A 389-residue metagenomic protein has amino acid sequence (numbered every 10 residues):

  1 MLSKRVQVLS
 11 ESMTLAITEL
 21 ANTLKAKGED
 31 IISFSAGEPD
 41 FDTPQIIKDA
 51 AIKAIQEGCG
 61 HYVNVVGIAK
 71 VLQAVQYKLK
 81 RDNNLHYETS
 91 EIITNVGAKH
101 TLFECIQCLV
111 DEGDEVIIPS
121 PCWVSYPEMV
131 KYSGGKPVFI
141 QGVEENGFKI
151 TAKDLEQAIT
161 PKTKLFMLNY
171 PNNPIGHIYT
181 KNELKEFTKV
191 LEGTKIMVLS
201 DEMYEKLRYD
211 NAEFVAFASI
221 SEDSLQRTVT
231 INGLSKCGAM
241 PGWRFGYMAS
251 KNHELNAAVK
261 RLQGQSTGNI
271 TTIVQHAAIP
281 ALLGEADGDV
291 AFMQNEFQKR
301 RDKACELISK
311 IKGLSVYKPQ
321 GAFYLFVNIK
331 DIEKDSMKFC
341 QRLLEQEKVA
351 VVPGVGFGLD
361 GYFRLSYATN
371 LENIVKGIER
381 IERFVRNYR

Functional and structural regions predicted by a protein language model:
L2, V8-S12, I17, L24-I32 (+2 more regions): PLP-dependent class I/II
N22, Q76, K80, I106-Q107: Generic structural signal for well-ordered alpha-helical scaffold segments
T43-Y62, Q76, R81: Glycine-rich phosphate-binding segment of PLP-dependent enzymes
Y62-N95: Conserved N-terminal alpha-helix of the aminotransferase class I/II PLP-enzyme fold
